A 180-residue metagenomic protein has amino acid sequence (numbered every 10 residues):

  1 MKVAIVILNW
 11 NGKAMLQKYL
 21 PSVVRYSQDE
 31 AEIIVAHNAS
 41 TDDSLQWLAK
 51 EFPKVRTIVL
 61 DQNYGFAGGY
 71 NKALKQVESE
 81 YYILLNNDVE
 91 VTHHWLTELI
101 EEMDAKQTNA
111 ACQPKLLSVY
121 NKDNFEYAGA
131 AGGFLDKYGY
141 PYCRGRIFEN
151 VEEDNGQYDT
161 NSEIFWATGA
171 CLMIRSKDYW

Functional and structural regions predicted by a protein language model:
K2-A4, E32: Cell-envelope/extracellular polymer assembly enzymes that use nucleotide-activated donors
P21-E30: Short, acidic, metal-binding catalytic loop of nucleotide-sugar glycosyltransferases
S22, H37-Q46, Q62: A conserved acidic beta->alpha catalytic loop
E30-A39, I58-L60: Short beta-strand/loop segment that forms part of the nucleotide-sugar
V59-V77, N87, E98: Glycine-rich, basic loop-to-helix element that forms the pyrophosphate-binding segment of sugar-nucleotide handling
Y82: Short aromatic/hydrophobic "clamp" motif used to bind/position activated sugar donors
E90-Y140: Conserved donor NDP-sugar-binding/catalytic core segment of glycosyltransferases
K137-C143, F148-I174: A recurrent flexible, glycine/aromatic-enriched loop bordering the glycosyltransferase active site that acts as
